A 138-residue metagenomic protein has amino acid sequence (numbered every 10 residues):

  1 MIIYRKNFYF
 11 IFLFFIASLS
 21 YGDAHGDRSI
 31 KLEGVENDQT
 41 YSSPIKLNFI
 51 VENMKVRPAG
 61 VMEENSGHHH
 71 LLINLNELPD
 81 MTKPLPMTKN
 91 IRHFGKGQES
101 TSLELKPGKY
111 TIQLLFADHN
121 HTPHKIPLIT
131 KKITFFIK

Functional and structural regions predicted by a protein language model:
K6-I16: Sec-dependent N-terminal signal peptides
I16-G22: N-terminal signal peptide c-region/cleavage motif recognized by signal peptidases
D23-S42: Short, compositionally biased P/S/T/A/G/V-rich stretches that sit at domain boundaries
I50-V61: Short amphipathic, basic-aromatic surface patches that mediate peripheral association with negatively charged
V61-H69, I129: Short coil-to-beta strand junction motifs in C2/discoidin
L78-D80, A117-K125: Short acidic/polar inter-strand loop motif in beta-rich domains
L85-H119: Short, solvent-exposed, Trp/other aromatic-anchored flexible loops in extracytoplasmic proteins
K125-K138: Short beta-strand elements
